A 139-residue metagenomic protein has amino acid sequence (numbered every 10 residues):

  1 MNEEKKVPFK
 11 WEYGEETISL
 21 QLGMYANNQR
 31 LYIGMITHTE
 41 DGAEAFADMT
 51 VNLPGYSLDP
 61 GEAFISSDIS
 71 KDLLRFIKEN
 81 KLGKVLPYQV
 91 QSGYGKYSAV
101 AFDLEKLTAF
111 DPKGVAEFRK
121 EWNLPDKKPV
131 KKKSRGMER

Functional and structural regions predicted by a protein language model:
M1-E40: OB-fold ssDNA-binding interfaces and closely related basic DNA-contact patches used across DNA replication/repair
N2, G42-E44, K78, G93-G95 (+1 more regions): A generic structural signal for short, non-catalytic loop/turn and secondary-structure boundary residues
G23-A26, T50-S57, A116: A short, sequence-level motif marking secondary-structure junctions
G34-K81: Acidic, aromatic-enriched beta-alpha/helix-loop junctions
S67-F118: Short, compact, well-ordered microdomains
A116-K132: Short, cationic low-complexity segments
K131-R139: Non-Sec secretion/translocation targeting segments of pathogen effectors
